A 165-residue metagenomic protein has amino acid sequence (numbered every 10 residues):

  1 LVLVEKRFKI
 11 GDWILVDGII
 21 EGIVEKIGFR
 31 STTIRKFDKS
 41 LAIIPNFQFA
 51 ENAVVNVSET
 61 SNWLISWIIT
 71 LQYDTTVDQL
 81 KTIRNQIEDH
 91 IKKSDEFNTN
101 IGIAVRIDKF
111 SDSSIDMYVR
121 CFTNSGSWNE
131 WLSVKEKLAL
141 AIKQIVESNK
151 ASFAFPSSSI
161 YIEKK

Functional and structural regions predicted by a protein language model:
L1-I34, S40-I43: Membrane-bilayer interface helices and TM-boundary transition segments
L1-V4, F37-N62: Membrane-contacting alpha-helices and adjoining membrane-interface segments in channel/transport-associated proteins
R7, P45, A154-P156: Proline-centered helix-kink/hinge sites
E21, S31, E51, I68 (+1 more regions): Conserved beta-strand residues within beta-sheet cores
K26, N46, V134: Small/polar loops that bind or transfer phosphate-bearing groups
G28, D38-K39, Q48, C121-T123: A short beta-strand motif that forms part of the nucleic acid-binding face of small beta-barrel RNA-binding folds
R30-S31, S40, F49-E51, D74 (+1 more regions): Short, catalytically relevant binding-site loops at active-site mouths
V55-S66, L71-K165: Solvent-exposed, non-transmembrane regulatory segments of membrane-associated proteins
